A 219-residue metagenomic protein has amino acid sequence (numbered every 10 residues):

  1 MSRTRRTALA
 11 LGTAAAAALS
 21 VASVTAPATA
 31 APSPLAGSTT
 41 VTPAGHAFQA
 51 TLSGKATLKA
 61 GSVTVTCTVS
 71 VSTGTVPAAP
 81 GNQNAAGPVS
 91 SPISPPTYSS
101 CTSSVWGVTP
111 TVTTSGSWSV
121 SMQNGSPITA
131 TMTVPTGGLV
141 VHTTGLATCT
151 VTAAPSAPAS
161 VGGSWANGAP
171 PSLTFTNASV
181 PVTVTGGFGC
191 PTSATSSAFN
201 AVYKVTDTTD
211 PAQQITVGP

Functional and structural regions predicted by a protein language model:
M1-A30: Secretory targeting and sorting signals
L11-T13, V21, G37, G54 (+4 more regions): Generic detector of low-complexity/intrinsically disordered segments and short hydrophobic N-terminal stretches
A28-S90, P181-P219: N-terminal segment immediately downstream of the Sec signal-peptide cleavage site in secreted/extracellular proteins
V69-A169: Predominantly extracellular/secreted and cell-surface proteins with exposed, flexible low-complexity segments
L146, T150-T174, T195-Y203, T208-V217: Elongated scaffolding segments in large macromolecular assemblies, built predominantly from amphipathic alpha-helices
G168-P181, T185-G186: Intrinsically disordered, low-complexity, charge-dense segments enriched in Lys/Arg and Glu/Asp interspersed
